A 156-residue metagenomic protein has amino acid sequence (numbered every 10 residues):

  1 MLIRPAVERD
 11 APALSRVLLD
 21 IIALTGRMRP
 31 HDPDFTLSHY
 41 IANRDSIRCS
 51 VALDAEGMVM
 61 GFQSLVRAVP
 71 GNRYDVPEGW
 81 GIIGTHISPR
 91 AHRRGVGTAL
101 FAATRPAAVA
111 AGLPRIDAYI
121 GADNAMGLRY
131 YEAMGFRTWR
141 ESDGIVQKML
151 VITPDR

Functional and structural regions predicted by a protein language model:
L2-R16, R140: A short beta-loop-alpha structural element at the N-terminal edge of CoA-dependent acyl/N-acetyltransferase catalytic
E8, D20-R90, E141, T153: Acetyl-CoA-dependent GNAT
A13-V17, H39, I47, A99 (+1 more regions): Alpha-helical elements of Rossmann-like donor-binding domains used by nucleotide-donor carbohydrate transfer enzymes
V17-D20, A133: Residues within well-ordered alpha-helical secondary structure of globular protein domains
E78-G81, D117, G121-A125, A133-G135 (+1 more regions): C-terminal "cap" of GNAT-fold acetyltransferases
G84, R93-P106, L128-A133: Conserved acetyl-CoA-binding loop-helix of GNAT-fold acetyltransferases
A108-I120: Conserved GNAT acetyl-CoA-binding A-motif
